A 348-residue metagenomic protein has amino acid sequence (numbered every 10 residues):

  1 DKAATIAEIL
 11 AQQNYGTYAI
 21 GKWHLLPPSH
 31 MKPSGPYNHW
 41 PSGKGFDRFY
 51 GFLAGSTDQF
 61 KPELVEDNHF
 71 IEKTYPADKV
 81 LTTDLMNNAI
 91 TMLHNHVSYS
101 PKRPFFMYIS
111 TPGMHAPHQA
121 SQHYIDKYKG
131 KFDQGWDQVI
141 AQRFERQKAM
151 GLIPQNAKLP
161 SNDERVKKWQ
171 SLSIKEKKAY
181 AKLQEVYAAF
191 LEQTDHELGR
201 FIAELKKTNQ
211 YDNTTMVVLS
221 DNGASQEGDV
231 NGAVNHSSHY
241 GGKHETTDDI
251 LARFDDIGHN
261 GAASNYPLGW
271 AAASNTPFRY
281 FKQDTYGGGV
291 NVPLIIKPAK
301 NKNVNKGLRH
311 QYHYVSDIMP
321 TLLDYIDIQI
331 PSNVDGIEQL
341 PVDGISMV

Functional and structural regions predicted by a protein language model:
D1-V348: Formylglycine-dependent sulfatase
